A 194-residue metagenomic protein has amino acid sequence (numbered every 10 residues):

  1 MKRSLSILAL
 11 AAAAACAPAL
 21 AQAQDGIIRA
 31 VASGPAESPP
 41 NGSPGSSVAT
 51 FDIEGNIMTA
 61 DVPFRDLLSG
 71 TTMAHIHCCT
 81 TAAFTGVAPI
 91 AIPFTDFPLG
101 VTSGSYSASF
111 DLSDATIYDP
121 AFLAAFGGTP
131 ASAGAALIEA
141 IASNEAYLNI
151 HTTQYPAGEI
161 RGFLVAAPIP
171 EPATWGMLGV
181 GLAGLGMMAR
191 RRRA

Functional and structural regions predicted by a protein language model:
M1, M58, M73, M177 (+1 more regions): Detector for methionine-enriched segments
K2-L20: Gram-negative bacterial Sec-dependent N-terminal signal peptides
A21-A74, C78-P168: Metal-centered catalytic cores of metalloenzymes
P170-A189: A short, hydrophobic C-terminal helix/tail in secreted or cell-surface proteins
R191-A194: Short, charged juxtamembrane terminal tails flanking transmembrane helices
